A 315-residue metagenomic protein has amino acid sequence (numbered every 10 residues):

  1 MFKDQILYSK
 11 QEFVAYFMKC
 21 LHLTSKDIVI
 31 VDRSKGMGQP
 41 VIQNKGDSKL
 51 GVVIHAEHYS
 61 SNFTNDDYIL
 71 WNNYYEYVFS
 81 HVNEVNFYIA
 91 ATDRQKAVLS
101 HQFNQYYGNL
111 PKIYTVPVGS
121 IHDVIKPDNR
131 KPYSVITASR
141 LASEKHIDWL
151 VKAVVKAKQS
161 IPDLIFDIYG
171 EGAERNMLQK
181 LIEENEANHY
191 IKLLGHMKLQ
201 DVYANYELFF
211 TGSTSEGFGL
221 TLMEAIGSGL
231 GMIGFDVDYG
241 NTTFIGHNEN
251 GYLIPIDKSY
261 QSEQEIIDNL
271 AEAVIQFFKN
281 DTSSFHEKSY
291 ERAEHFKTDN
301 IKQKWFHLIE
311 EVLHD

Functional and structural regions predicted by a protein language model:
M18-K19, Y68-Y88: Membrane-proximal helix-turn-helix segments that form the acceptor-binding/catalytic region of lipid-linked
S80-V124: Donor nucleotide-sugar binding/catalytic pocket of nucleotide-sugar-dependent glycosyltransferases
I89, P127-K145, V151-V154: Conserved donor-binding/catalytic core segment of Leloir-type glycosyltransferases
D123-I125, E265, K279-E310: A charged, aromatic-enriched C-terminal amphipathic alpha-helix characteristic of glycosyltransferases across folds
M177-H196: Nucleotide-activated donor-binding/catalytic signature segment of Leloir-type glycosyltransferases, i.e., the conserved
T214: Aromatic "clamp/platform" in nucleotide-sugar-dependent glycosyltransferases that forms part of the donor/acceptor
G231-F235: Short hydrophobic beta-strand element within catalytic cores of glycosyltransferases and related nucleotide-activated
T242-V274: Change "using UDP/GDP/dTDP sugars" to "using nucleotide sugars
